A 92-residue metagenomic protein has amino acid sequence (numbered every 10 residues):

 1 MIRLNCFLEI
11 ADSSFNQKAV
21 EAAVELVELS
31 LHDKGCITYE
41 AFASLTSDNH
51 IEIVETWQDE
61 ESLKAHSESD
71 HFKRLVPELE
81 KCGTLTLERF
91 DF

Functional and structural regions predicted by a protein language model:
M1-T38, S44-I51, T56-E68, E88-F92: Short S/T/G/P-rich N-terminal loop/turn motif that feeds into the first structured element of a domain
E28, H71-F72, K81: Residue-level marker of structural boundaries
S67, H71-F72, V76: Long, charge-enriched, surface-exposed interaction segments in small proteins/subunits
V76-D91: Conserved short beta-strand edge segments in small beta-sheet-based binding/regulatory domains
